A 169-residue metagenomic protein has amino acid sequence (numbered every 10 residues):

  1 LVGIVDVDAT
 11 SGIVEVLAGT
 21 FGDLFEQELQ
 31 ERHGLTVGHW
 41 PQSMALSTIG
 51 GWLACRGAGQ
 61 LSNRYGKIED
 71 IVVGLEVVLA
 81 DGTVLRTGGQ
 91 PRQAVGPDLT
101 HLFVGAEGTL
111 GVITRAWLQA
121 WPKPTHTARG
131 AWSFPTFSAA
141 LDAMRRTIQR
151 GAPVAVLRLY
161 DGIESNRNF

Functional and structural regions predicted by a protein language model:
G3-R158: FAD-binding subdomain of flavoenzyme oxidoreductases
V156-F169: Terminal amphipathic helices with adjacent charged low-complexity linkers/tails
